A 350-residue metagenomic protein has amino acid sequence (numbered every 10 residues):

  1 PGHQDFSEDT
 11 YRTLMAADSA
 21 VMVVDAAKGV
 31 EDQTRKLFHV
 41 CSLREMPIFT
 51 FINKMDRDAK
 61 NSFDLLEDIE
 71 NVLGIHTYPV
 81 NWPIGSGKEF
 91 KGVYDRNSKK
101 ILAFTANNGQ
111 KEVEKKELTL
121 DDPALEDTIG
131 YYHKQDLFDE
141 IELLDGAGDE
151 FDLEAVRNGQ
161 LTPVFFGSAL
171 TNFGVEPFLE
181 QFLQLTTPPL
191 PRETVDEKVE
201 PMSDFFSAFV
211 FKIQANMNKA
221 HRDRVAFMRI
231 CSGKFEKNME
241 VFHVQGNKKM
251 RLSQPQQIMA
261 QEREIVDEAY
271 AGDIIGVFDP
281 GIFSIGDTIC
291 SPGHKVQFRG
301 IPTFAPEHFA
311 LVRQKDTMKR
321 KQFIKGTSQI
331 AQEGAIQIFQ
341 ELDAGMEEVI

Functional and structural regions predicted by a protein language model:
P1-I350: Structural and coupling elements of P-loop NTPases
